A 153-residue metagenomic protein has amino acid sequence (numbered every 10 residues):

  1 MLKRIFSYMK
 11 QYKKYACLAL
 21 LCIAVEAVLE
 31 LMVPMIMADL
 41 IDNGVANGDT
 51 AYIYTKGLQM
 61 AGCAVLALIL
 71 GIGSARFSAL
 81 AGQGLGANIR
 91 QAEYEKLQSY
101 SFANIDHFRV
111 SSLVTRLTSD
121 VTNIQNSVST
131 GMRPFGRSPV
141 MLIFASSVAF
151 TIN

Functional and structural regions predicted by a protein language model:
M1-K13, L113, L117: A short amphipathic helical element positioned immediately N-terminal to and/or at the very start of a transmembrane
K3, C22, T55, Q59 (+5 more regions): Short alpha-helical transmembrane interface motifs in multi-pass membrane proteins
Y8, L40-G44, K96, Y100 (+3 more regions): Amphipathic alpha-helical segments that mediate coupling or scaffolding at interfaces
Q11, Y15-V25, D39, C63 (+2 more regions): Transmembrane helices of ABC transporter permease
A16-G73, F77: Transmembrane helix-loop-helix hairpins at lipid-water interfaces of multipass membrane proteins, especially the type-1
N47, Q83, Q91-T115, S119-V121: Short intracellular "coupling" helices and adjacent cytoplasmic loop segments at the cytosolic face of multi-pass
R76-E95, R133-V140: Cytoplasmic coupling helices
